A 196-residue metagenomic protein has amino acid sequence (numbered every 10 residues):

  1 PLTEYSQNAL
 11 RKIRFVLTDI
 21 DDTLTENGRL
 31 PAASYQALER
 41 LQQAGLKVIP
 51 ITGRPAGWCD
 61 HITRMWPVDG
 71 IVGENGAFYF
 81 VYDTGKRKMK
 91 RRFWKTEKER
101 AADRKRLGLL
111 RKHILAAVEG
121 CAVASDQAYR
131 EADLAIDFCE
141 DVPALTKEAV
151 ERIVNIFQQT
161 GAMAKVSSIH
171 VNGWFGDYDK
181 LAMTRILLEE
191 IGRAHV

Functional and structural regions predicted by a protein language model:
P1-T18, R64, E190: Non-catalytic pre-domain segments flanking phosphatase-related domains
A9-G28, T184: Asp-based phosphoryl-transfer active-site loop
R11-I13, G45, V68, E131: A general structural motif
F15-L17, G70, H195: Hydrophobic "anchor" residues on beta-strands that sit immediately upstream of conserved functional sites
R29-D126: Active-site phosphate-binding/coordination module
L110-H195: Conserved acidic, metal-coordinating active-site core of Asp-based, Mg2+-dependent phosphoryl-transfer enzymes
